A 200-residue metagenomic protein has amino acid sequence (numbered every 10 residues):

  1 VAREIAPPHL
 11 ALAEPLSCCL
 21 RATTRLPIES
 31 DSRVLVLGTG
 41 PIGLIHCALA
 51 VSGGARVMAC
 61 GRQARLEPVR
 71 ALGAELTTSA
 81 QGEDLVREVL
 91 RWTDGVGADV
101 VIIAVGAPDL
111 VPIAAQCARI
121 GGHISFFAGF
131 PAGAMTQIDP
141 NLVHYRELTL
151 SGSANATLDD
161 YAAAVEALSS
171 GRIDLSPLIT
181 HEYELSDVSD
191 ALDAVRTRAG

Functional and structural regions predicted by a protein language model:
R3-G82: Mid-domain Rossmann-like dinucleotide-binding core that forms the NAD(H)/NADP(H) cofactor-binding site
P27-I28, T93, C117-R119: A generic alpha-to-beta junction signature in SAM-dependent methyltransferases
A59-Q63, A104, A154: N-terminal Rossmann-fold cofactor-binding loop
A74, D94-A98, L175, V188: Local beta-strand N-terminus motif with an aromatic residue
D84-G95: Short amphipathic alpha-helix with an adjacent loop that forms part of the alpha/beta core around
V96-I102, G122-H123: Short SAM/SAH-binding signature in class I
P108-S170: Glycine-rich phosphate-binding loop and adjacent beta-alpha segment of Rossmann(oid) nucleotide-cofactor-binding
P112-Q116, L158-G200: C-terminal hydrophobic helical "lid"/dimerization subdomain of Rossmann-like NAD(P)H-dependent oxidoreductases
